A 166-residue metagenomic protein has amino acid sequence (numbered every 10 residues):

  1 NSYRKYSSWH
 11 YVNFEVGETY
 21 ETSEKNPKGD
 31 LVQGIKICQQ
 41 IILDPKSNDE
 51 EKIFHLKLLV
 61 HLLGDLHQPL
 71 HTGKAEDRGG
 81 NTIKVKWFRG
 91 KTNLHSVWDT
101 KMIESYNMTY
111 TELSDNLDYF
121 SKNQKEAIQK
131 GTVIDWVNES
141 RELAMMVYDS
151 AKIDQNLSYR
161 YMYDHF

Functional and structural regions predicted by a protein language model:
N1-V60, P69, K74-F166: N-terminal, motif-rich segments that launch catalysis or mediate targeting to/interaction with membranes, typified by
L66: Positively charged, low-complexity nucleic-acid-binding target-recognition regions
